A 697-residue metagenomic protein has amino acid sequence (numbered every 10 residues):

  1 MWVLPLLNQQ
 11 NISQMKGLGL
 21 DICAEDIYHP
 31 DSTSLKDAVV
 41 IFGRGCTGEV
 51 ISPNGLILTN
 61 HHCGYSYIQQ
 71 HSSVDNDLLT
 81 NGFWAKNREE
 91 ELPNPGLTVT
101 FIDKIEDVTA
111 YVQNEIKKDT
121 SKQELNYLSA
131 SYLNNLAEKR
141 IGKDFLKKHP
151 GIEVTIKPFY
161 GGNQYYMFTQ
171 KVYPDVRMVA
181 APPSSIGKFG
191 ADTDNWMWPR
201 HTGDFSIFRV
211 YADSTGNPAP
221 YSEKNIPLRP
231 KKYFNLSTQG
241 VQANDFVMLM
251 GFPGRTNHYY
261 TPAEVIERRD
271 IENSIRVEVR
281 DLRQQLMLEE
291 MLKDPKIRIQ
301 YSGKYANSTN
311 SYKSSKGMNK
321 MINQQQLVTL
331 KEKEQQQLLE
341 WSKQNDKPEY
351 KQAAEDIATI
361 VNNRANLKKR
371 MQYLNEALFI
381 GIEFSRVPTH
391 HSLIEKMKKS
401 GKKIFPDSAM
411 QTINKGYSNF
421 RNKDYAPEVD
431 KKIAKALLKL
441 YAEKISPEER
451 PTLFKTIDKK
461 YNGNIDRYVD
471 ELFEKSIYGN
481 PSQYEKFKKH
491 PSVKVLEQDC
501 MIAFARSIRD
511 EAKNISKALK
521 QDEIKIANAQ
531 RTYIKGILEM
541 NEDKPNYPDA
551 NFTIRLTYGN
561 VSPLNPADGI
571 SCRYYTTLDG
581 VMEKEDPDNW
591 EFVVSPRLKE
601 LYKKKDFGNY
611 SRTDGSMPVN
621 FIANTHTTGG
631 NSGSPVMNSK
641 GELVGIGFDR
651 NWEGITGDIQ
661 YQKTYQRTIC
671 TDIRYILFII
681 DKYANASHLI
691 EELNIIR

Functional and structural regions predicted by a protein language model:
M1-R697: Terminal presequence/propeptide segments associated with secretion/organelle targeting and zymogen/polyprotein
